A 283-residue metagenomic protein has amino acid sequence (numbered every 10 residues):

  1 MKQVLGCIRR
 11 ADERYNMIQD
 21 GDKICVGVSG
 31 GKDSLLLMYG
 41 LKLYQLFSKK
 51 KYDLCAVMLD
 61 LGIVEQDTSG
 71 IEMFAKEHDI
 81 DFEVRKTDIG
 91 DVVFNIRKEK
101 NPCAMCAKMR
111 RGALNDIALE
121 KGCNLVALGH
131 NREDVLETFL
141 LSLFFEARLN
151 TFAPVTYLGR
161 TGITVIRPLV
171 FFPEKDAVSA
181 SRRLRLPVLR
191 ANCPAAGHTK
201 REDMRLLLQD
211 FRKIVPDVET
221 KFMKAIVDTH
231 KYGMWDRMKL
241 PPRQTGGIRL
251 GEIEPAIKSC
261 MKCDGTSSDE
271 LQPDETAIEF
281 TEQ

Functional and structural regions predicted by a protein language model:
M1-L141, F145-R148, K175-R183, I257-Q283: ATP-dependent adenylation/nucleotidyltransferase module used to activate substrates
K2, L35, K108, F171 (+4 more regions): Electropositive phosphate-/nucleotide-binding environments in soluble metabolic enzymes
L54, L125, E133-K213: Catalytic subdomain that performs nucleotidyl-dependent activation
A56, V84-G90, D116, T156-T161 (+3 more regions): Short C-terminal domain-edge/linker segments immediately following a structured domain
L61, T87-I89, V170, C193 (+1 more regions): Residues that form or immediately flank small-molecule/cofactor binding pockets and catalytic motifs
A107-L119, F152-T161, L208, R212-V227: Short, basic, helix/turn surface patches
L186-Q283: The feature marks non-catalytic terminal segments
